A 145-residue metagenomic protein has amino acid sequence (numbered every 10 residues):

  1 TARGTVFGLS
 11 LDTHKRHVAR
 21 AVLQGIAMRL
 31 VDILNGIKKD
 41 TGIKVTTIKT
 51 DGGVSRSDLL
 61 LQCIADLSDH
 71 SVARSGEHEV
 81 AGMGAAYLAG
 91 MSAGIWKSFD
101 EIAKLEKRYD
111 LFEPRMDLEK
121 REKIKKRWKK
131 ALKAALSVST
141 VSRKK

Functional and structural regions predicted by a protein language model:
T1-K145: Glycine/Thr-rich phosphate-binding loops that ligate phosphate moieties of nucleotide and other phosphorylated ligands
